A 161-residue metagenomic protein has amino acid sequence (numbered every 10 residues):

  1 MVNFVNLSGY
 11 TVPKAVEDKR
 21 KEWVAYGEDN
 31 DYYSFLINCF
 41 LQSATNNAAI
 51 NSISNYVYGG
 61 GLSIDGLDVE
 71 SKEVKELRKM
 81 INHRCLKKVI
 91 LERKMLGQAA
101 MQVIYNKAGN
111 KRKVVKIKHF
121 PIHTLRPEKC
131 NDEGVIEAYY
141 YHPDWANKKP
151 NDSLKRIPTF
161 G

Functional and structural regions predicted by a protein language model:
M1-T45, G60-G61, D65-G161: Structured, contiguous alpha/beta core segments that scaffold functional sites
A48-I50: Ligand/cofactor-recognition surfaces for anionic moieties
Y56-Y58: Domain-core detector
